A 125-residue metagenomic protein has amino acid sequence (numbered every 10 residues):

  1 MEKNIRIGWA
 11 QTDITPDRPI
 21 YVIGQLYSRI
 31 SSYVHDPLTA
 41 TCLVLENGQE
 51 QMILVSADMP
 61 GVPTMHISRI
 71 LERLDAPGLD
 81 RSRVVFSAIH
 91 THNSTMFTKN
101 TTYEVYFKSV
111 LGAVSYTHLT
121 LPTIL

Functional and structural regions predicted by a protein language model:
N4-D13: Short amphipathic
G8, D36-T39: Short, basic and Ser/Thr-rich N-terminal targeting/leader segments
Q11, I53-A57: Active-site-proximal beta-strand elements of phosphoester/diester hydrolases
T15, P19-L26, Y33-P37, A57-E72 (+1 more regions): Short, surface-exposed loop/turn segments at secondary-structure boundaries that line and modulate
L45-M52: Beta-strand-turn-beta hairpins that frame and shape the catalytic cleft of phosphate-ester-processing enzymes
H118-L125: Single conserved hydrophobic/aromatic residue that forms the stacking wall/gate of nucleotide- or nucleobase-binding
